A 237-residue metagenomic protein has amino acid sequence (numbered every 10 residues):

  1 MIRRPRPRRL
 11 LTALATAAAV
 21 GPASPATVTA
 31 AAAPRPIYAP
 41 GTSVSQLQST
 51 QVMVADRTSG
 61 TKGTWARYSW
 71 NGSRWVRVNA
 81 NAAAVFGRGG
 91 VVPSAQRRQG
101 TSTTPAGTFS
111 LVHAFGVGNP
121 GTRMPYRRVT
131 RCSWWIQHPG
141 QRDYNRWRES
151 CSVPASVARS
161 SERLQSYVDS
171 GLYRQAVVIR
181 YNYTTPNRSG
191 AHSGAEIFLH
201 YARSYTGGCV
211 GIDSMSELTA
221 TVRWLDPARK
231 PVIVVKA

Functional and structural regions predicted by a protein language model:
M1-A32: Secretory targeting and sorting signals
R8, I212-M215, T219: Conserved structured core elements
A33-I197, E217-K236: Cell wall/extracellular polymer interaction/catalysis modules
Q99, Y205-T206: Alpha-helical hydrophobic/aromatic positions enriched in membrane-embedded helices and signal peptides
G107-T108, T206-D213: Active-site nucleophilic cysteine motif
L199-S204: Immediate flanking context of iron-sulfur cluster ligation sites
